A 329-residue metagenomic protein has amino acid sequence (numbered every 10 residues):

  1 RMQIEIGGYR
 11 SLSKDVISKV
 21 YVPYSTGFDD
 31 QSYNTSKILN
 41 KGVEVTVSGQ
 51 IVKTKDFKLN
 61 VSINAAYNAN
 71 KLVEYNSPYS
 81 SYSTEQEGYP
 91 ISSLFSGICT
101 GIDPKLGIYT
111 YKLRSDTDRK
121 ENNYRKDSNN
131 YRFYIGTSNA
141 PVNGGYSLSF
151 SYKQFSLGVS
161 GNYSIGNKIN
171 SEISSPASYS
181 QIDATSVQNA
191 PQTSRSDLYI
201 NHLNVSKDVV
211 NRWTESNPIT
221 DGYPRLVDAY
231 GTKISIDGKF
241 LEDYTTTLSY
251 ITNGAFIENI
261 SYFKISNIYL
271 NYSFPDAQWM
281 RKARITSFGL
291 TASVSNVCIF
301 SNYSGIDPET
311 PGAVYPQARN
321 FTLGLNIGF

Functional and structural regions predicted by a protein language model:
M2-I4, V43, K55, Q154-G158 (+1 more regions): Repeated loop/turn-to-beta-strand initiation elements of outer-membrane beta-barrel proteins
I4, L59-V61, Y146, Y152 (+3 more regions): Transmembrane beta-strands of outer-membrane beta-barrel proteins
G8-K14, G49-I51, A65-K71, Y152-Q154 (+5 more regions): Transmembrane beta-strands of outer-membrane beta-barrel pores
V20-D30, K120-N130, K239-N253, S301-I306: Flexible, solvent-exposed coil segments and beta strand-coil junctions, predominantly the extracellular/periplasmic
F28-T35, Y131-Y134, N253-I257, P308-A313: Extracellular loop and loop/strand-boundary signature of outer-membrane beta-barrel proteins
Y33, Q50-S138, I169-D237: Conserved small-residue
K41-V47, V142-L148, F155, I265-L270 (+1 more regions): Hydrophobic, lipid-facing positions within transmembrane beta-strands of outer-membrane proteins
P78, E215-F329: Membrane-interface anchoring segments and C-terminal beta-barrel signals
